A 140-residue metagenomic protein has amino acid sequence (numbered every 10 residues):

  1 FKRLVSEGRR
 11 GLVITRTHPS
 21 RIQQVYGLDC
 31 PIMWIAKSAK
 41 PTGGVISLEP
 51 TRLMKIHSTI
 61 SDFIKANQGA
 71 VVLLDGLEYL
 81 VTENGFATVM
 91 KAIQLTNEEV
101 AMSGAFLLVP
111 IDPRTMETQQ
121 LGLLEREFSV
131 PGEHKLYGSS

Functional and structural regions predicted by a protein language model:
F1-L53: Conserved P-loop
V13-T15, L73-L74, A105-D112: Structural recognition of the conserved hydrophobic beta-strand(s) that form the central parallel beta-sheet of P-loop
V45-L48, E83-A87: Short, solvent-exposed loop/turn segments at secondary-structure boundaries
L53-H57, A87-Q94: Well-ordered, non-membrane alpha-helical segments in soluble/globular domains
I56-N67: Conserved alpha-helical scaffold flanking the Walker A/P-loop in AAA+ ATPase domains
Q68-F86: Conserved P-loop NTPase "ATPase switch" module shared by AAA+ and STAND
M90-M116: Substrate-engagement module of ASCE P-loop NTPases
D112-S140: Phosphate-binding/switch region of NTP-binding enzymes
